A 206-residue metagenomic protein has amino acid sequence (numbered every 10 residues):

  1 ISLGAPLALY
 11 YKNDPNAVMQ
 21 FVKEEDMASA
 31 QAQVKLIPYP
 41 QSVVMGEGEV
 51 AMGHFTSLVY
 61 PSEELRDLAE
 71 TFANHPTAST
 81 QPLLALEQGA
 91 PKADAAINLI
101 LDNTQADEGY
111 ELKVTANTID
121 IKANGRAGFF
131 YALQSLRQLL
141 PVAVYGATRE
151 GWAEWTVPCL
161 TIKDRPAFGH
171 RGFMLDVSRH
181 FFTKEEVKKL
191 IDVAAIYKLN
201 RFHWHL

Functional and structural regions predicted by a protein language model:
S2-F168: Acidic, contiguous N-terminal accessory segments
P166-L206: Substrate-binding cleft of carbohydrate-active enzyme catalytic domains
